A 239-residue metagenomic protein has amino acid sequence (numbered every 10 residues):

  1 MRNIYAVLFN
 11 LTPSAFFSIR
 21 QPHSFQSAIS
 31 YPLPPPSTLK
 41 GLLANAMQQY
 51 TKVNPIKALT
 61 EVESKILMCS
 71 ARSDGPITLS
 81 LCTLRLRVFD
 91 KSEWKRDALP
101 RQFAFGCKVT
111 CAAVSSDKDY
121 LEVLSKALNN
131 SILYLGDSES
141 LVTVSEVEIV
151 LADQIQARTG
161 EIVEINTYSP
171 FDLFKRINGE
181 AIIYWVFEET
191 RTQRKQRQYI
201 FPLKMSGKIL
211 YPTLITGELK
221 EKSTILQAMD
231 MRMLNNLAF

Functional and structural regions predicted by a protein language model:
R2, T60-V62, Q102: Sterically constrained small-residue positions within well-ordered secondary structures of folded domains
R2-P55: N-terminal ordered "arm"
F17-I19, K57, K95-L99: Residue-level detector of functional hotspots within protein domains
Q26-A28, Y50, P55-I56, L86-V88 (+2 more regions): General N-terminal targeting signals
N54-S64: Short, glycine/acidic-rich hinge or "gate" loops at secondary-structure transitions that mediate conformational
S64-F239: Internal, well-folded beta-alpha domain core
